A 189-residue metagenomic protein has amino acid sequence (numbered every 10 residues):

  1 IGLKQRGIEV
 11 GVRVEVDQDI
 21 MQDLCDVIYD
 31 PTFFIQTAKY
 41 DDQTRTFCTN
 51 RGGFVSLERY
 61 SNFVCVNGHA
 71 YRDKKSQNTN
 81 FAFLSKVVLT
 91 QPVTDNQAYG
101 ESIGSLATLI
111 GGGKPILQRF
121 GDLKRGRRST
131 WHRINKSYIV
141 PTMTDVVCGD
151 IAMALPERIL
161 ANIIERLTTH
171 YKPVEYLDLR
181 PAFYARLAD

Functional and structural regions predicted by a protein language model:
I1-D189: Residues forming the flavin
